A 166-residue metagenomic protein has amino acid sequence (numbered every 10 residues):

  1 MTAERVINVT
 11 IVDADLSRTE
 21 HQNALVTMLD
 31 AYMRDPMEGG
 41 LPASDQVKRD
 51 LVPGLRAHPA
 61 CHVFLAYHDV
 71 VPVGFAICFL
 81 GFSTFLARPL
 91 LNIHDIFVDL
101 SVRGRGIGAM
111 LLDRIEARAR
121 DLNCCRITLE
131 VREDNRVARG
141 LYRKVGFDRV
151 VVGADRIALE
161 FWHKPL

Functional and structural regions predicted by a protein language model:
M1-N23, T27, R34: Conserved N-terminal entry element of GNAT/NAT acetyltransferase domains
A3-T10, R18, C125-L166: C-terminal "cap" of GNAT-fold acetyltransferases
P53-L65, N92: A short helix-loop-beta-strand connector motif used in the catalytic cores of GNAT acetyltransferases and, in some
C61-A76, D99: Conserved beta-hairpin
V71, G81-I93, R103, C125 (+1 more regions): A conserved beta-turn-beta hairpin within the catalytic core of GNAT-like acetyltransferases that forms part
H94, D99, R103, R132: Residue-level recognition of the GNAT/N-acetyltransferase active site
V98, G104-A117, G140-K144: Conserved acetyl-CoA-binding loop-helix of GNAT-fold acetyltransferases
